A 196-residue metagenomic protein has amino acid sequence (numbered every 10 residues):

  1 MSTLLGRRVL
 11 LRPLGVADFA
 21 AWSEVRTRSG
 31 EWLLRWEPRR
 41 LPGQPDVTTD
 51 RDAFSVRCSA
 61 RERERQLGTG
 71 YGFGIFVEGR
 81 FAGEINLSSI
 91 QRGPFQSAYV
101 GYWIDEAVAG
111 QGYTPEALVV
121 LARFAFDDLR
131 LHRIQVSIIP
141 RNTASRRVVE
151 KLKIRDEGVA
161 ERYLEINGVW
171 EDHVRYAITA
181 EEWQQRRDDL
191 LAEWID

Functional and structural regions predicted by a protein language model:
M1-A107, V169-D196: GNAT-family acyltransferases
V16, P140-N142: A short coil/beta-turn micro-motif at the C-terminal edge of the histidine kinase catalytic ATP-binding domain
F73, F124-F126, I154: Conserved hydrophobic/aromatic "anchor" residues that stabilize well-ordered secondary structure elements
W103-I104, G110-F124, T143-K151: Conserved acetyl-CoA-binding loop-helix of GNAT-fold acetyltransferases
G110-G112, R130, K153, G168: Glycine-centered helix-boundary capping/hinge motifs
D127-S137: Conserved GNAT acetyl-CoA-binding A-motif
S137, R155-D172: Conserved catalytic-core motifs of GNAT/GCN5-like acyltransferases
